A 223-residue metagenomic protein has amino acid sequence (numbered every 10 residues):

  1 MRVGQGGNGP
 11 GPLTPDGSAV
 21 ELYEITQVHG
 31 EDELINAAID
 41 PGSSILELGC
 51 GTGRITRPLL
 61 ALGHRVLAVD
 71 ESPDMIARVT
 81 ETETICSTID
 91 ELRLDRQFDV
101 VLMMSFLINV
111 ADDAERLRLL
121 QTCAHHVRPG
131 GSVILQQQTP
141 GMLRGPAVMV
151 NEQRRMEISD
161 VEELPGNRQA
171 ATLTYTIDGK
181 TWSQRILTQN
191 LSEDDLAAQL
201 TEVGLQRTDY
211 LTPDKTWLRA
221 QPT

Functional and structural regions predicted by a protein language model:
M1-G42: Conserved class I S-adenosyl-L-methionine
G42-G51: Conserved class I S-adenosyl-L-methionine
G53-E91: Class I SAM-dependent methyltransferase SAM/SAH-binding core
R93-V101: A short acidic, Gly/Pro-enriched loop at the edge of an enzyme's catalytic core that lines a small-molecule cofactor
M104-S105: Residues lining the SAM
L117-P129: A short glycine-rich, Lys/Arg-flanked "PGG" loop and its adjoining helix->strand segment in the class I
I134-D195: SAM-dependent methyltransferase
Q199-T223: C-terminal lobe and adjacent flexible extensions of AdoMet/dcAdoMet transferase-like proteins
